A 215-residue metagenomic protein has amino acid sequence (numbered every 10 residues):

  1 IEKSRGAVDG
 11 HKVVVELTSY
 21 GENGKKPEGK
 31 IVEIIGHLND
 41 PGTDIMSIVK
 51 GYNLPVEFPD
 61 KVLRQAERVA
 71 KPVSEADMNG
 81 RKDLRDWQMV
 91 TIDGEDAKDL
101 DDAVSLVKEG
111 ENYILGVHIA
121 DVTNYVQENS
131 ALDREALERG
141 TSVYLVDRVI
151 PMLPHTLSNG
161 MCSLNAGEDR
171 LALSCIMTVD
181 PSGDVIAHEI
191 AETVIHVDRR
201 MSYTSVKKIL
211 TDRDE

Functional and structural regions predicted by a protein language model:
I1-G116, T123-E168, K207: Charge-lined substrate channels and their catalytic hotspots, especially those that engage the 3′ end of RNA
H118-A120, A191: Secondary-structure transition/turn motif
S142-E215: Conserved catalytic alpha/beta cores of large enzymes that bind or transform nucleotide phosphates and polynucleotides
